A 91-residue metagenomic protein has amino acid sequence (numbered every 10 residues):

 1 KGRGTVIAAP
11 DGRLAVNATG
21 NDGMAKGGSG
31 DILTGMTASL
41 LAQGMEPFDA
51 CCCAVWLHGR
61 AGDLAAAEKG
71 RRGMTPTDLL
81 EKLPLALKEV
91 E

Functional and structural regions predicted by a protein language model:
K1-E91: Small-residue (G/A/S/T)-rich helix-start motifs and N-terminal tracts that mark the onset
